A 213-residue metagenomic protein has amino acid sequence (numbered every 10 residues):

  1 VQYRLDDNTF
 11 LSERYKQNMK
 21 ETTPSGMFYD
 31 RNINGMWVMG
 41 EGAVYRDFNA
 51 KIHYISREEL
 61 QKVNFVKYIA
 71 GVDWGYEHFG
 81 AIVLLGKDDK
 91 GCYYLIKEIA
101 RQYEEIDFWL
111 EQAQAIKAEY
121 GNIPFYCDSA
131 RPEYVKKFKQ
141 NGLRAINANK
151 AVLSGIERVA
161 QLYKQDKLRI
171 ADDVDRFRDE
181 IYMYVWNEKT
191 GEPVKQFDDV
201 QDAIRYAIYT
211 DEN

Functional and structural regions predicted by a protein language model:
Q2-N8: Conserved AAA+ ATPase "SRH/arginine-finger" region at the nucleotide-binding site
Y3, I33, I82, F125 (+2 more regions): A residue-level signal for conserved active-site and pocket-lining positions in enzyme catalytic cores
N8-V72: ATPase catalytic-site recognition across NTP-hydrolyzing enzymes
V63-K87: Gly/Thr-rich phosphate-binding beta-strand-loop-beta motif of the actin/hexokinase/Hsp70
W74, S129, D199-V200: Generic detector of well-ordered alpha-helical packing
V83, D88-K195: Mg2+-dependent endonuclease catalytic cores in nucleic-acid-processing enzymes, primarily RNase H-like
E212-N213: Acidic two-metal-ion nuclease catalytic site recognized across multiple nuclease folds, prominently DnaQ/RNase D-T
